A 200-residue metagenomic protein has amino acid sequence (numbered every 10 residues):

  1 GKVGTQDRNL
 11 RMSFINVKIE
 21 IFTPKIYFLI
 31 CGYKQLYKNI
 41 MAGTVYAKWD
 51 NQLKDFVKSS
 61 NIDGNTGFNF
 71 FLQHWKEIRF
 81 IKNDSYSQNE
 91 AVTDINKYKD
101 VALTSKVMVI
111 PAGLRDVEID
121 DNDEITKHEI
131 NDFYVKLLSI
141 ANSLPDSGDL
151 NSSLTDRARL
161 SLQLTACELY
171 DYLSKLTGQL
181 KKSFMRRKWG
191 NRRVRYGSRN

Functional and structural regions predicted by a protein language model:
G1-N200: Conserved core architecture of multi-subunit DNA-directed RNA polymerases
